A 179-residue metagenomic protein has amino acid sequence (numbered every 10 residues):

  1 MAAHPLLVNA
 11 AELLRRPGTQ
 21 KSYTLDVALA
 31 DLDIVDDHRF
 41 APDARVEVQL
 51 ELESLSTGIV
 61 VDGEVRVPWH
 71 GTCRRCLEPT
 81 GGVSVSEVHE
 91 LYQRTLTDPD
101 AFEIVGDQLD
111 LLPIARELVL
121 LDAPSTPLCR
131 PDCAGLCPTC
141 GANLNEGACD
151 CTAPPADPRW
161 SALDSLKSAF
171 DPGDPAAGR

Functional and structural regions predicted by a protein language model:
M1-R179: Structured interface patches
